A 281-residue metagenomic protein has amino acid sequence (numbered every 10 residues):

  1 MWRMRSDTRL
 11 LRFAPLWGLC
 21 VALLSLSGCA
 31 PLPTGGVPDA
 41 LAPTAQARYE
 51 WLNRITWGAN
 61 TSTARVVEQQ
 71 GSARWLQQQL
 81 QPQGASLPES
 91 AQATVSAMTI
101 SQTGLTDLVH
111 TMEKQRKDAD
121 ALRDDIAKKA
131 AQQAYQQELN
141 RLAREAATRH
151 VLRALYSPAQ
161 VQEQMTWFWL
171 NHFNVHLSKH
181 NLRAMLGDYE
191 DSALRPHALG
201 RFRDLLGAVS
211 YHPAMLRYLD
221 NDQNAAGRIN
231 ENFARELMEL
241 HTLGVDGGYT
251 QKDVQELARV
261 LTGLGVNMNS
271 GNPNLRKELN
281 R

Functional and structural regions predicted by a protein language model:
M1-R12: N-terminal secretory signal peptides that target proteins for export/translocation
L11-A22: Sec-dependent N-terminal signal peptides
S25-G28: C-terminal motif of bacterial Sec signal peptides marking the signal peptidase cleavage site
A30-L32: Bacterial signal peptide processing site
A40-P43, Q160: Non-catalytic regulatory/linker segments of enzymes
A42-E68: Mature N-terminal segment immediately following signal peptide/propeptide cleavage in secreted/periplasmic
T61-H172, H176-G187, A193-R195: N-terminal accessory alpha/beta regions
I126, A146, L182-R281: Active-site substrate-binding loop specific to GH73 endo-beta-N-acetylglucosaminidase modules in bacterial autolysins
